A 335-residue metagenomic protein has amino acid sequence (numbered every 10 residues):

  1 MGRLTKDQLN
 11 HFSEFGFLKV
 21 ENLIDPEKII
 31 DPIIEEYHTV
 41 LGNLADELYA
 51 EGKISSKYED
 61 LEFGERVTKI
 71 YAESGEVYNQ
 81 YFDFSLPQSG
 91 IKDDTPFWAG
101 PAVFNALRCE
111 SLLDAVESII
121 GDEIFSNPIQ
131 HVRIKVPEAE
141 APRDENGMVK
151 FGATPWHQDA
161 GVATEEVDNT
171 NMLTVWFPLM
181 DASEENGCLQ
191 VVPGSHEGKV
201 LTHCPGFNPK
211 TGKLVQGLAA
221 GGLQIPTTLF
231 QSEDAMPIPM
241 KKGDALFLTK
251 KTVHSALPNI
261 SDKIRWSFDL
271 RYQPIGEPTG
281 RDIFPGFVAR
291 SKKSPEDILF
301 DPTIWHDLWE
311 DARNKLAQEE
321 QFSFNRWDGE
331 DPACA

Functional and structural regions predicted by a protein language model:
M1-E14, E21-W156, E165: Non-heme Fe(II)-dependent double-stranded beta-helix
I24-P26, V132-I134, G161, A182-E184 (+3 more regions): Short, solvent-exposed loop/turn segments at secondary-structure junctions
D31, N43-E47, E51-I54, G64-V67 (+3 more regions): Non-heme Fe(II)/2-oxoglutarate
A99-N105, V162, I225-M236, S255-L257: Active-site rim elements
I120-G121, V149-K150, G161-M172, E233-D234 (+2 more regions): A short beta-loop-beta micro-motif enriched in histidine and acidic residues
P137, M172, A182-V253: Double-stranded beta-helix
A139-E145, V149, W156, E165-V167 (+3 more regions): A short secondary-structure junction signal
H157, G161-E184, P239-K242, F247 (+1 more regions): Short, conserved beta-strand element in jelly-roll/cupin
